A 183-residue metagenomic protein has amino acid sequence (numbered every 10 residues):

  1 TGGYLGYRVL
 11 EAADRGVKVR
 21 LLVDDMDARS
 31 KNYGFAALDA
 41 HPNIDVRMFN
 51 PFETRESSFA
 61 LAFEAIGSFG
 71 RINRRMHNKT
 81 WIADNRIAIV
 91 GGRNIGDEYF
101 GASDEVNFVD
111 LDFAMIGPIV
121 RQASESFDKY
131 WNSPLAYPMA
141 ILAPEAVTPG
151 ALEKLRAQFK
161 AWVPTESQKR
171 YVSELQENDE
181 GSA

Functional and structural regions predicted by a protein language model:
T1-K79, A83-A183: Charged, low-complexity intrinsically disordered terminal segments
